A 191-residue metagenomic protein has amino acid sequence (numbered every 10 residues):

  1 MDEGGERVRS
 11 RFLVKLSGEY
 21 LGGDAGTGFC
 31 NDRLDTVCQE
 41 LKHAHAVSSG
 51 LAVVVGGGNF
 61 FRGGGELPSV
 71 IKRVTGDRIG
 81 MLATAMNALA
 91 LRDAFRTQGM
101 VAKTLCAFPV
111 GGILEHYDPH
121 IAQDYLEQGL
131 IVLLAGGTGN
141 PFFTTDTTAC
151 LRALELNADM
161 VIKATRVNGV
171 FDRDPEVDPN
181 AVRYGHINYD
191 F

Functional and structural regions predicted by a protein language model:
M1-A52: N-terminal glycine-/serine-/threonine-rich phosphate-binding loop
E3-R7, H43-V47, A52-V53, Q123-Q128 (+4 more regions): Solvent-exposed alpha-helices and their adjacent loops that cap or buttress functional pockets in soluble metabolic
L13-S17, A52-G56, L105-C106, L134-G137 (+1 more regions): Short beta-strand segments
Y20-G22, N59-G63, G111-G112, N140-P141 (+1 more regions): Short, active-site-adjacent cap segments at secondary-structure transitions
R33, V37-E40, R92, V132-T138 (+1 more regions): Polyanion-binding loop/helix "lid" in catalytic or ligand-binding cores
G64-I71, E176-R183: Short, flexible, mixed-charge acidic loops at enzyme active sites
E66-V132, T147: Ligand-binding beta-strand-loop-alpha-helix segment within the catalytic cores of soluble metabolic enzymes
L91, H120-D172: Internal active-site segments that recognize and position negatively charged phosphoryl groups and nucleotide moieties
